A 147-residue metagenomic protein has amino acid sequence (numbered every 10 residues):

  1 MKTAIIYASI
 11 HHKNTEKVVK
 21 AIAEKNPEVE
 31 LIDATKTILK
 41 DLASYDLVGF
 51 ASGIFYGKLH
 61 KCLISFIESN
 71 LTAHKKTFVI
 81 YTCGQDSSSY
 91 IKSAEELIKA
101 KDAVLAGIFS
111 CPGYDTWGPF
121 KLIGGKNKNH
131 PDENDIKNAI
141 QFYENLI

Functional and structural regions predicted by a protein language model:
T3-I6, I10, E16-K17, A23-I32 (+2 more regions): FMN-binding flavodoxin-like domain, especially the glycine-rich phosphate-binding loop
T37-S44: Short amphipathic alpha-helix with an adjacent loop that forms part of the alpha/beta core around
